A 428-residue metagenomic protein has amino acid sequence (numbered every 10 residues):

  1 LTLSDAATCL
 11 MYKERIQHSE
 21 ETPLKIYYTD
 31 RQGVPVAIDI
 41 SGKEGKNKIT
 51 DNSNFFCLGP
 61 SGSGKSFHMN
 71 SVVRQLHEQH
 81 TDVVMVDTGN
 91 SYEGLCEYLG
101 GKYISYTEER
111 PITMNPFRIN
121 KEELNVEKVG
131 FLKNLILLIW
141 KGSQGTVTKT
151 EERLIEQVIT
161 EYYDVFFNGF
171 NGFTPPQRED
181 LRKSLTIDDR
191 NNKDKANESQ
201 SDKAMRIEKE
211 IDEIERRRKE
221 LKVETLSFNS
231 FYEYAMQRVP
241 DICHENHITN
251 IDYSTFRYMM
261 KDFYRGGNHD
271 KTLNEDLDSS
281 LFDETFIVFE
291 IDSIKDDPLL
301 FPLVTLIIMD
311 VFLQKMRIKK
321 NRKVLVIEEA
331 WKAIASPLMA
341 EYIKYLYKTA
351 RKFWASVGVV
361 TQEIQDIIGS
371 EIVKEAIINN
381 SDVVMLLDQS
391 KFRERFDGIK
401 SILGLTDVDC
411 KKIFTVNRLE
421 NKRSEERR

Functional and structural regions predicted by a protein language model:
T2-V36, G42, T88-K102, Y106-A355 (+3 more regions): P-loop NTPase motor domains
C57: Hydrophobic anchor at the beta1->P-loop junction of P-loop NTPases
S61: The conserved Walker
K65: Conserved lysine of the Walker
H68: Hydrophobic positions on the alpha1 helix immediately C-terminal to the Walker A/P-loop
Q75-V84, L99: Post-Walker A helix-loop "phosphate-sensing" segment adjacent to the P-loop in P-loop NTPases
Y106-E108, V384-F392: Conserved AAA+ ATPase "SRH/arginine-finger" region at the nucleotide-binding site
V373-L386: A short helix-turn-beta junction within AAA+ P-loop NTPase domains corresponding to the substrate/partner-engaging
